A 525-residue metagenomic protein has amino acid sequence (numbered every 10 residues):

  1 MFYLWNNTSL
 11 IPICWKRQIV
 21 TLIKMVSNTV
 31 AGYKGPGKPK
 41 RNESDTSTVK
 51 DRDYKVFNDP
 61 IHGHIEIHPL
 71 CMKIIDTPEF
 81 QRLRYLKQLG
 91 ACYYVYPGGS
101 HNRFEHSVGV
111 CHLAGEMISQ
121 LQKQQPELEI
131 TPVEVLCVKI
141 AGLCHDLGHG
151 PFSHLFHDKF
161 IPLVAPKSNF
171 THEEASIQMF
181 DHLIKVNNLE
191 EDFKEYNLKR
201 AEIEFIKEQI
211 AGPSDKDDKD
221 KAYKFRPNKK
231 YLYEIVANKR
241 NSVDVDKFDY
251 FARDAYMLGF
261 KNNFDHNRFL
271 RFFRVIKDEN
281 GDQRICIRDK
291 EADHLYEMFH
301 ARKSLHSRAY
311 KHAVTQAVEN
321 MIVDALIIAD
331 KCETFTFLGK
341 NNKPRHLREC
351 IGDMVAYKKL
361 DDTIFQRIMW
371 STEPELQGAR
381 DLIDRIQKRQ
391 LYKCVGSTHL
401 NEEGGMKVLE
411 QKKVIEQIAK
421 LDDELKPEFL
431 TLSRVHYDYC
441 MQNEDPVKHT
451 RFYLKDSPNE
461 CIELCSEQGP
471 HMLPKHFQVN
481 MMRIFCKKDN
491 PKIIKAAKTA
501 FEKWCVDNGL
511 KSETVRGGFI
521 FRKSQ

Functional and structural regions predicted by a protein language model:
F2, W15, L22-I140, G148-T398 (+1 more regions): Sequence-structural signature of the catalytic-core scaffold of metal-dependent phosphohydrolases that act on
P12: Carbohydrate-active enzymes and regulators
V26-K34, K40, A309, V323 (+1 more regions): Terminal helices and disordered tails flanking the catalytic cores of nucleotide-processing hydrolases
